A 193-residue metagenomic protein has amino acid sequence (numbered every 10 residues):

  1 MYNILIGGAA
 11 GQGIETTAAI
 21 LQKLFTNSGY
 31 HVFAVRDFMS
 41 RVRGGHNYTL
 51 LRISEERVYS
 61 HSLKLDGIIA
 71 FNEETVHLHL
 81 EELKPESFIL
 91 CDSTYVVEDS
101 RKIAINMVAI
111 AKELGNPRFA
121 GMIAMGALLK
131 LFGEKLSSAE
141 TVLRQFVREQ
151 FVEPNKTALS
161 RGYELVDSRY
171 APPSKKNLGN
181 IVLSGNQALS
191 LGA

Functional and structural regions predicted by a protein language model:
M1-G192: Active-site cofactor/cluster-binding pocket
